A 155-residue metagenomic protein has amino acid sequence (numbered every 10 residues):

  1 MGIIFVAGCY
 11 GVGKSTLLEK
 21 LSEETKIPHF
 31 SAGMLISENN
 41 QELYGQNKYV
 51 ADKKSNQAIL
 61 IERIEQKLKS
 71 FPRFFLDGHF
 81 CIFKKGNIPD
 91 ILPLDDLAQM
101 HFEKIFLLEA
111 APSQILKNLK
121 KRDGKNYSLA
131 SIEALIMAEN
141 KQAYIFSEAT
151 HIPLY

Functional and structural regions predicted by a protein language model:
I3: Walker A (P-loop) ATP-phosphate-binding motif of ABC ATPase nucleotide-binding domains
V6: Hydrophobic anchor at the beta1->P-loop junction of P-loop NTPases
G11: Walker A (P-loop) phosphate-binding loop of P-loop NTPases
K14: Conserved lysine of the Walker
E19-L60: Conserved substrate/cofactor phosphate-moiety recognition/catalytic segment in nucleotide-dependent phosphotransferases
Y44-K84: Conserved nucleotide-sensing/catalytic segment adjacent to the nucleotide-binding pocket in NTP-handling enzymes
H79-R122: ATP-dependent NMP and nucleoside kinases share a basic, alpha-helical "lid"
K121, K125-Y155: Small-molecule kinase domains that catalyze NTP-dependent phosphoryl transfer to phosphate-bearing small molecules
